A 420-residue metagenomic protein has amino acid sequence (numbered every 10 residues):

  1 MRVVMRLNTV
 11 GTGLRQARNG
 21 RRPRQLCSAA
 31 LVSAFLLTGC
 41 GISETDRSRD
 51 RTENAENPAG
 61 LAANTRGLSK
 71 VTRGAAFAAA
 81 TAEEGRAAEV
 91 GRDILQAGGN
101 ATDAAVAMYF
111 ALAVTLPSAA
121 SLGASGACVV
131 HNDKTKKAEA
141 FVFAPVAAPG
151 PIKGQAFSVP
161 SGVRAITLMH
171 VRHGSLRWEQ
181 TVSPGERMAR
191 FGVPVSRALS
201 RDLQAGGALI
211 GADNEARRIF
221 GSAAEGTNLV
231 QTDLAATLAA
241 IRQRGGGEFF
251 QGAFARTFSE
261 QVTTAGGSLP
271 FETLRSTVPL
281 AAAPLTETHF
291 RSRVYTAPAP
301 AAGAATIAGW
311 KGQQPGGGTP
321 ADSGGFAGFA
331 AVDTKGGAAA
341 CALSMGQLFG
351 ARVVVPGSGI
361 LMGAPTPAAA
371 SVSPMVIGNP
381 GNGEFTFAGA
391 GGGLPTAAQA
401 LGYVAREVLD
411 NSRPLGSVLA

Functional and structural regions predicted by a protein language model:
L7-A30: Bacterial N-terminal signal peptides that target proteins for export
L37-G39: C-terminal motif of bacterial Sec signal peptides marking the signal peptidase cleavage site
I42-R217, A235, A302, I307-A420: Proteins synthesized as precursors that undergo proteolytic processing into mature forms
M169-Y295, A299: Long, well-ordered, tryptophan-enriched scaffold segments
